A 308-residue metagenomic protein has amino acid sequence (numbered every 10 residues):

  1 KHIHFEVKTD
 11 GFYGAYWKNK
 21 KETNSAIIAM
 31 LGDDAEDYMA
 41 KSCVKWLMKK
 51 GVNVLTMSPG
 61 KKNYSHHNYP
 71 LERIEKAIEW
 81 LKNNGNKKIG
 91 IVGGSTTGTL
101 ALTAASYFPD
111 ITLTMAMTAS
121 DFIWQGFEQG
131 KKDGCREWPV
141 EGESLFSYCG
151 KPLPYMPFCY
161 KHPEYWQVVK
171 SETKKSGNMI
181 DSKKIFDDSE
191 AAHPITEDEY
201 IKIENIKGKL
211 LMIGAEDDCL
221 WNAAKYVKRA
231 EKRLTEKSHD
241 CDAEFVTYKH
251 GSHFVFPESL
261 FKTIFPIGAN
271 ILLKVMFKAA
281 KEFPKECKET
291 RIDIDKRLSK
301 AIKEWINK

Functional and structural regions predicted by a protein language model:
K1-S25, E286, T290: N-terminal cap/lid segment of alpha/beta-hydrolase-fold proteins
M39-T56: Short amphipathic alpha-helix adjacent to the substrate-entry channel of hydrolases
S65-N84, L100-T103, K296: Alpha/beta-hydrolase active-site loop
N84-S95: Alpha/beta-hydrolase fold nucleophile elbow
G98-P109, T114: Short glycine-enriched nucleophile-adjacent loop and the immediately C-terminal alpha-helix near the catalytic center
M115-I203: Accessory cap/linker subdomain of secreted extracellular hydrolases
I206, M212-G214: Short beta-strand/loop motif that positions the catalytic acidic residue of the alpha/beta-hydrolase fold
K228, K237-K308: C-terminal catalytic histidine-bearing segment of alpha/beta-hydrolase fold enzymes
